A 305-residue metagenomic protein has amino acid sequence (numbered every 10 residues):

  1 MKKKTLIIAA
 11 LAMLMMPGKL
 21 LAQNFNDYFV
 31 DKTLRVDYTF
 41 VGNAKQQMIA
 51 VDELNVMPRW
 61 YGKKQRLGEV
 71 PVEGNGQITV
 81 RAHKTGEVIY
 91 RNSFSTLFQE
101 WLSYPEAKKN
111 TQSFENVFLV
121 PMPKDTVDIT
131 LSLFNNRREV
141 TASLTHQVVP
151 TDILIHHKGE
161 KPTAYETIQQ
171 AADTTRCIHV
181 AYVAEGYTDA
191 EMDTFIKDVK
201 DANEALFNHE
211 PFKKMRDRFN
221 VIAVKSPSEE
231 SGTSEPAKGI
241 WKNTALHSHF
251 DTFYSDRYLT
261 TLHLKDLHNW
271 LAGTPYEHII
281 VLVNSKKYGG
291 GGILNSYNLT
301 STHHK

Functional and structural regions predicted by a protein language model:
M1-F25: Bacterial Sec-dependent N-terminal signal peptides
Y28-I153: Beta-strand-enriched, solvent-exposed domains that form extended recognition/catalytic surfaces
G76, V127, I178, F219 (+1 more regions): Residue-level detector of short, conserved catalytic/binding motifs and their immediate flanks
D128-T130, T274-K287: Short, hydrophobic/proline-enriched secondary-structure or compact coil segments at domain edges
D152-D217, A223-E235, G239, T252 (+2 more regions): Fold-level signature of zinc-dependent metallopeptidase catalytic domains
M192-F195, G290-K305: Short pre-active-site segment immediately N-terminal to the catalytic Zn-binding motif
S228-G232, Y288, K305: A short acidic, often aromatic-flanked loop/helix-cap motif at beta-alpha or helix-coil junctions that lines enzyme
N243-Y254, H303: Acidic, His- and aromatic-enriched active-site or binding-groove loops in soluble protein domains that engage sugars
